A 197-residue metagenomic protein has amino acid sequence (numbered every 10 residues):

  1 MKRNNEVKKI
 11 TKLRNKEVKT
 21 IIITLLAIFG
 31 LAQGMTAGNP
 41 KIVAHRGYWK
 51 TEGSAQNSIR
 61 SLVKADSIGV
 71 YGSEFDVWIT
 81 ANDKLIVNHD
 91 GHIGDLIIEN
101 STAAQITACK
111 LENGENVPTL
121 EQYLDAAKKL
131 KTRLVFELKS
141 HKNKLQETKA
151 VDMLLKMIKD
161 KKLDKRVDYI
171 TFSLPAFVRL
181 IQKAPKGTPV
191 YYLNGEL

Functional and structural regions predicted by a protein language model:
M1-P40: Bacterial Sec-dependent N-terminal signal peptides
G30, G34-L197: Phosphate-group recognition and catalysis centered on beta-loop-alpha active-site segments
